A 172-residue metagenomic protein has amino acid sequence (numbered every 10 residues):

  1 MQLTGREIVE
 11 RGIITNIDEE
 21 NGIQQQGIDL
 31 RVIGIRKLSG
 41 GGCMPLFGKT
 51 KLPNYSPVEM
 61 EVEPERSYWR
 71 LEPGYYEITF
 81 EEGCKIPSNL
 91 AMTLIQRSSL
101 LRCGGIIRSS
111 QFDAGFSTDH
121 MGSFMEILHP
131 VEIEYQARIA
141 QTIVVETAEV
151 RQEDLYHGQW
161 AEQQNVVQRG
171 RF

Functional and structural regions predicted by a protein language model:
M1-F172: DUTPase catalytic domain/fold
